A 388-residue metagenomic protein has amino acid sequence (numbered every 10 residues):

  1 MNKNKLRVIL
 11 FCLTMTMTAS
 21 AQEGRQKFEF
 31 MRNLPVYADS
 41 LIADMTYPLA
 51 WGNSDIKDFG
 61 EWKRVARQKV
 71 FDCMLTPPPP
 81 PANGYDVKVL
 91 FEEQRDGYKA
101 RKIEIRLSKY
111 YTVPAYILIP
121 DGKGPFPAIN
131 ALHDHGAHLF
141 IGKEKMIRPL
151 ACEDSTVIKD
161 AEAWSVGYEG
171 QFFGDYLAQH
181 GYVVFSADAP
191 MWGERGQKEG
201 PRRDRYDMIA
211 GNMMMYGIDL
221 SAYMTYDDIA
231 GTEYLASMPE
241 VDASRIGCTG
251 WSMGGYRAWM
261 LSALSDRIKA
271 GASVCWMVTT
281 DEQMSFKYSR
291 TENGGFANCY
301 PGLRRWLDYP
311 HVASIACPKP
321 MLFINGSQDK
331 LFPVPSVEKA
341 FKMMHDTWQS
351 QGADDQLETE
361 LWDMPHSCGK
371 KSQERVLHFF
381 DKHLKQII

Functional and structural regions predicted by a protein language model:
A21-K99, L107, T112, G142 (+1 more regions): N-terminal targeting or regulatory segments adjacent to alpha/beta-hydrolase or S9 domains
E92-L150: Glycine-rich active-site/cofactor-binding loop and its immediate structural neighborhood
G124, A131-Y226, A236-S237, E282-S285: Cap/lid segment of the alpha/beta-hydrolase catalytic domain
M208, N212-M215, A230, A270-A313 (+3 more regions): Mobile cap/lid helix-loop segments that gate and shape the active-site cleft of serine hydrolases
E240-S252: Alpha/beta-hydrolase fold nucleophile elbow
G250-M260: Glycine-rich nucleophile elbow surrounding the catalytic serine of serine-hydrolase chemistry
A316, F323-N325: Short beta-strand/loop motif that positions the catalytic acidic residue of the alpha/beta-hydrolase fold
K342-I388: C-terminal catalytic histidine-bearing segment of alpha/beta-hydrolase fold enzymes
